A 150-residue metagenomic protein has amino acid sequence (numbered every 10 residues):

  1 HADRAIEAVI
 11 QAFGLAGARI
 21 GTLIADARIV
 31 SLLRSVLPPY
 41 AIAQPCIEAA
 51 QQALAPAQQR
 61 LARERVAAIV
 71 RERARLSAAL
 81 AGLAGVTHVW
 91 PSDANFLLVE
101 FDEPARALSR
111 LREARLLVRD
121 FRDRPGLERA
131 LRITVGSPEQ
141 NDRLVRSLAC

Functional and structural regions predicted by a protein language model:
H1-A2: Active-site phosphate-binding strand-loop segment of PLP-dependent enzymes
A5, G85-H88, L116-R122: A short linear hydrophobic-aromatic micro-motif
A8-Q11, D123-P125: Short, acidic/turn-prone active-site loops that include or flank metal/cofactor- and phosphate-binding residues
V9-G82: PLP-dependent aminotransferase class I/II
G17, D93-A94, P125-R129: Short acidic/glycine-enriched loop/turn segments that link adjacent beta-strands
I24, L98-E100, T134-G136: Short hydrophobic/aromatic beta-strand micro-patches that form the beta-sheet surface supporting nucleotide- or nucleic
I69-V70, A74, L80-A114: Conserved PLP-binding catalytic core of the aspartate aminotransferase-like
E113-A114, D123-C150: PLP-dependent enzyme catalytic core of the Aspartate aminotransferase-like
